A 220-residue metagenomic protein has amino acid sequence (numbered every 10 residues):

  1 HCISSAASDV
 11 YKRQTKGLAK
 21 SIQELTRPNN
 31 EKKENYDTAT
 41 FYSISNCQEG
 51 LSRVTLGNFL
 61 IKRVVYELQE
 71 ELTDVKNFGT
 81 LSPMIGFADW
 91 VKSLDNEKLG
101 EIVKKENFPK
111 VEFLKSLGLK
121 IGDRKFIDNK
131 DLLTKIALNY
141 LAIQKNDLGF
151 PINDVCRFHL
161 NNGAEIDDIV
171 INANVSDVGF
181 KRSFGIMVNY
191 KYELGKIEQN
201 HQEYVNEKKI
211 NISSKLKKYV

Functional and structural regions predicted by a protein language model:
H1-A7, Y11: Single conserved hydrophobic/aromatic residue that forms the stacking wall/gate of nucleotide- or nucleobase-binding
S4, N35, R182-F184: A short, structural micro-pattern
Y11, G79-S82, V170: Residues embedded in well-ordered beta-strands within globular domains across many folds
K12-R27: N-terminal low-complexity, intrinsically disordered segments
K12-T15, I44, N162, K191-E193: Structured loops at beta-to-helix junctions and adjacent beta-edge loops in soluble globular domains
L18-K20, Q48-G50, I85-W90, V175-D177 (+1 more regions): Flexible loop/turn segments at secondary-structure boundaries
T26-A164: Acyl-donor binding region in acyl/amide transferases
E165-V220: Long, compositionally biased intrinsically disordered regions
